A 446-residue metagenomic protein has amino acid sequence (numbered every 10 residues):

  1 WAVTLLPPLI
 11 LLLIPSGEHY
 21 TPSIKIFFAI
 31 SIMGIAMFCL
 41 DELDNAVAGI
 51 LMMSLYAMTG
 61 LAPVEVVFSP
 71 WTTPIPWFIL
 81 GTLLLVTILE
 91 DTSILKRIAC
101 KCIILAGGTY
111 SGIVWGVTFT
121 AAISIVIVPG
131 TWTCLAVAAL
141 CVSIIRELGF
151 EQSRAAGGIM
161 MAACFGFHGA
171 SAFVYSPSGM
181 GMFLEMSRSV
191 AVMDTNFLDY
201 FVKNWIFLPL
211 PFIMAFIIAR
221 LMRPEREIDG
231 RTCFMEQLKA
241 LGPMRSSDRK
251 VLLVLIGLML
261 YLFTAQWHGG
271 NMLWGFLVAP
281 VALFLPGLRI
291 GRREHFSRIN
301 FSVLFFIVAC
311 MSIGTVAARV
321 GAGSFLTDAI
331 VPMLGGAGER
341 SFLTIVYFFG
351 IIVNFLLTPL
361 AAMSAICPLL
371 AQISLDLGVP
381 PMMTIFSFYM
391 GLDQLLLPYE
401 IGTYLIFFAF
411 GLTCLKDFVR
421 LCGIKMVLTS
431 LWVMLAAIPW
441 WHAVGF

Functional and structural regions predicted by a protein language model:
W1-P15, D91, F150-G157, M161 (+4 more regions): Juxtamembrane and boundary regions of transmembrane helices in multi-pass small-molecule transporters and channels
G17-K25, I32-I50, V67, I217 (+2 more regions): Flexible hinge motifs at transmembrane-helix junctions and intramembrane kinks/re-entrant loops in multi-pass membrane
E18-F28, T73-L84, T131-T133, G270-P280 (+2 more regions): Structural signature of hydrophobic alpha-helical transmembrane segments
P22-I26, T72-P76, I103-F119, L148-I159 (+5 more regions): Membrane-interfacial loop-to-helix junctions in multi-pass transporters
V47, V67-K96, T118-V126, G130 (+2 more regions): Core transmembrane alpha-helical segments of multi-pass membrane transporters/permeases
T82-E90, F119-T133, A162-Y175, I206-F212 (+4 more regions): Helix-loop-helix module between adjacent transmembrane segments
I103-A172, G179-A191, P359-M390: Hydrophobic transmembrane alpha-helices that form the pore/transport pathway of multi-pass ion and small-solute
Y261, C310-D328, M382, W432-W441: Hydrophobic alpha-helical transmembrane segments in multi-pass integral membrane proteins
